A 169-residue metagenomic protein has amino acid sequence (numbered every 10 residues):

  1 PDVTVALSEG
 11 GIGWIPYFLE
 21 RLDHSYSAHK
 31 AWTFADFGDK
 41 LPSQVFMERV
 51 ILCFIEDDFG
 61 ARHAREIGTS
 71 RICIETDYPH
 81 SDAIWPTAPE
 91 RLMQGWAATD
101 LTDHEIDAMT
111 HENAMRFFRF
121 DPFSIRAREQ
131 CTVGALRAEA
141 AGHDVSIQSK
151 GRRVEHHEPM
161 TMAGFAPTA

Functional and structural regions predicted by a protein language model:
P1-M47: Aromatic-lined glycan-binding groove of carbohydrate-active enzymes
V3, G13-W14, W32, G38 (+3 more regions): Mid-to-C-terminal alpha-helical segments outside catalytic/metal-binding sites
D77: Active-site glycine-centered loops adjacent to acidic/histidine catalytic or metal-binding residues that shape
